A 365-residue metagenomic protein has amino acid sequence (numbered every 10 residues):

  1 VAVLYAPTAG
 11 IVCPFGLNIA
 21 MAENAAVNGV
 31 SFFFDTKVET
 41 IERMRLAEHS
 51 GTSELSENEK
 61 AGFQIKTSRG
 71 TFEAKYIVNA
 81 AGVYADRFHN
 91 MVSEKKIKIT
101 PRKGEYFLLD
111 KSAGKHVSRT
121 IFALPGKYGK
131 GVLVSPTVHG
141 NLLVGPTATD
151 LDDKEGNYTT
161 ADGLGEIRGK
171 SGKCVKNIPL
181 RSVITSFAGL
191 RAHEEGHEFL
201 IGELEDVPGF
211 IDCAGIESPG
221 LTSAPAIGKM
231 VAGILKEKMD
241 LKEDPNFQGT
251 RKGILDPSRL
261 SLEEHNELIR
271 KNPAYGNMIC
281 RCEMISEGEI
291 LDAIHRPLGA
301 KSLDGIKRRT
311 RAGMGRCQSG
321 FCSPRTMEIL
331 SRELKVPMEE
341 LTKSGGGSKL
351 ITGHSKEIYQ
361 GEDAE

Functional and structural regions predicted by a protein language model:
V1, Y5, G131-V132: Dinucleotide-binding Rossmann-like beta1-alpha1 core, especially the glycine-rich loop that anchors the ADP
Y5-M44, A61-K75: Helical element adjacent to the flavin cofactor pocket in flavoenzyme catalytic cores
I41-R43, K66-G145, T149-T160, G169 (+2 more regions): Flavin-dependent oxidoreductases
M44-G62: Intrinsically disordered, low-complexity terminal tails and inter-domain linkers enriched for S/T/G/P/D/E
G129, V138-H139, E155-M278, I285-L298 (+2 more regions): C-terminal catalytic lobe of FAD-dependent flavoproteins
E155, S286-P297, G320-M338: Iron-sulfur (Fe-S) cluster-binding segments and ferredoxin-like electron-carrier domains, especially [2Fe-2S]
K307-S323, E340-E362: Short Fe-S-cluster ligation motifs
